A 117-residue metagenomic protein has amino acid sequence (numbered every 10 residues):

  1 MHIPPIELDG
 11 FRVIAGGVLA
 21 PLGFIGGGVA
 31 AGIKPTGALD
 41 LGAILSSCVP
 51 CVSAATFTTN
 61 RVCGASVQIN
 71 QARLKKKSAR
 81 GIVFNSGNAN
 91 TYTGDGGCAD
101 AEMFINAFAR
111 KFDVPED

Functional and structural regions predicted by a protein language model:
M1-F57: N-terminal amphipathic/basic leader segments beginning at the initiator methionine
M1-G10, E102-M103, K111-D117: Molybdopterin (Moco) oxidoreductase catalytic core of the xanthine/aldehyde oxidoreductase family
I33-T36, A55, T59, K76 (+1 more regions): Catalytic cores of large soluble enzymes that bind and process phosphate-bearing ligands
G37-L41, V62-G64, K76-G81, V114-D117: Short coil/turn connectors at secondary-structure junctions
L41-S47, I69-R73, V83: Short beta-strand elements
V49-P50, L74, N88-T91: A short acidic, glycine/proline-enriched capping/turn motif at secondary-structure boundaries, especially helix N-cap
V52-K75: Glycine-rich oxoanion-binding loops at beta->alpha junctions
V83-D113: Alpha-helical support elements that line or immediately flank enzyme active sites and cofactor-binding pockets
